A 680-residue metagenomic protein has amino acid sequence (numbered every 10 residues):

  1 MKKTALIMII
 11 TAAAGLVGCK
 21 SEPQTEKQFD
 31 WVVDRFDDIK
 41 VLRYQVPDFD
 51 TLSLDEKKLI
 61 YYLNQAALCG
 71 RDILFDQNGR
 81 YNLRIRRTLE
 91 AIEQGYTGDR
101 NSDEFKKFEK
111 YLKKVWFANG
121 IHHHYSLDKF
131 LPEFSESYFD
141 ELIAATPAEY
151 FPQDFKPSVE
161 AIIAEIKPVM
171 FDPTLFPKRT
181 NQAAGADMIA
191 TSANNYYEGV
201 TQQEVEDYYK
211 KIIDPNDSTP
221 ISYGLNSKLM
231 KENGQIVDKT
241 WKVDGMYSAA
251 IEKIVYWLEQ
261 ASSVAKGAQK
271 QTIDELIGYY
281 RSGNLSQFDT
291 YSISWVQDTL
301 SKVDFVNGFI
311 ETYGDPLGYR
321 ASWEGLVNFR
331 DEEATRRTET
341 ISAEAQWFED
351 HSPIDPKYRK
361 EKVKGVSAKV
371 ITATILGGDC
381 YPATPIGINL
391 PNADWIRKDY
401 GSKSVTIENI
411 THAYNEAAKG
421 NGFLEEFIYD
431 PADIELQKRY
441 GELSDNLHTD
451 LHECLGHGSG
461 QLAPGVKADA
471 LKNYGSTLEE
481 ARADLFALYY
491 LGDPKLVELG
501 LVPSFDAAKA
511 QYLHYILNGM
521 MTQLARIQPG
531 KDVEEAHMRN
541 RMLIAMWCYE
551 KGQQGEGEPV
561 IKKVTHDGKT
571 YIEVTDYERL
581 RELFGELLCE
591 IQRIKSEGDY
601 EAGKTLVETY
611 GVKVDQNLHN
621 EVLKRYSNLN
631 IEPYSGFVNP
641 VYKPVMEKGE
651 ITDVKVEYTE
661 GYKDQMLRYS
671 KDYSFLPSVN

Functional and structural regions predicted by a protein language model:
M1-A5: Positively charged n-region of N-terminal signal peptides that target proteins for export
G15-G18: C-terminal motif of bacterial Sec signal peptides marking the signal peptidase cleavage site
K20-E22: Bacterial signal peptide processing site
E26-L225, L229-E232, I236, T240-Y256: N-terminal helix-rich structural modules
D34, D38-L59, F176-T477, A481 (+3 more regions): Fold-level signature of zinc-dependent metallopeptidase catalytic domains
Q45, L74, L488-I594: Long, well-structured alpha-helical subdomains associated with metal-dependent extracellular/ecto-lumenal hydrolases
A334-K364, K369, W547-L623: C-terminal interaction module
T575-N680: Extended, compositionally biased alpha-helical segments that mediate assembly or anchoring
